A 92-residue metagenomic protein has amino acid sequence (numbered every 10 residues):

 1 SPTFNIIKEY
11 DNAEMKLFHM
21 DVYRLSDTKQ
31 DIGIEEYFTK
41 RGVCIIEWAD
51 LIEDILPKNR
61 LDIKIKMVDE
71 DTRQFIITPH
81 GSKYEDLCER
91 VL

Functional and structural regions predicted by a protein language model:
S1, N5, K58-R60: Short beta-strand-initiation
T3, I7-D50: Conserved nucleotide-sensing/catalytic segment adjacent to the nucleotide-binding pocket in NTP-handling enzymes
T28, E36-L92: Short phosphate-coordinating micro-motif centered on Lys-Gly-acidic
